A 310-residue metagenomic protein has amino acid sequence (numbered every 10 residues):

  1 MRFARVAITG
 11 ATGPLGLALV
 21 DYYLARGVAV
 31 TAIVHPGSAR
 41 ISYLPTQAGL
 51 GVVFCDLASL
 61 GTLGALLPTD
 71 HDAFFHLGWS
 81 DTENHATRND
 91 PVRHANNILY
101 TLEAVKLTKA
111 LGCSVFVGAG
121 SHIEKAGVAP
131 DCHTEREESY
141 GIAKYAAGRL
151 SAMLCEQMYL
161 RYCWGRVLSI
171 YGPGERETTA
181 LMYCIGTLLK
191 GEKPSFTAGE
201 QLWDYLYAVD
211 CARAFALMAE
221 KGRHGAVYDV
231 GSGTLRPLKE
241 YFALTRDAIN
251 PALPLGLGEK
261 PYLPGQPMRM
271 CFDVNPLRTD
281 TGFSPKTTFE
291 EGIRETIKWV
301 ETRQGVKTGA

Functional and structural regions predicted by a protein language model:
V6-R26: N-terminal Rossmann NAD(P)H-binding glycine-rich loop of SDR-like oxidoreductase domains
T9, I33, F74-S80, F116-H122 (+1 more regions): SDR active-site strand-loop-helix element
V28-S38: Conserved glycine-rich Rossmann-like NAD(P)H-binding loop of the short-chain dehydrogenase/reductase
F54-N96: NAD(P)H-binding glycine-rich loop region in Rossmannoid oxidoreductase-like domains and their noncatalytic homologs
F74-H76, L99-S139: Conserved Rossmann-fold NAD(P)-dependent oxidoreductase catalytic core, especially the SDR/UDP-sugar
I98-A104, A143-S151: Conserved catalytic Lys-bearing alpha helix of Rossmann-like short-chain dehydrogenase/reductases
S139, Y145, A152-W203, A208-A212 (+2 more regions): NAD(P)-dependent short-chain dehydrogenase/reductase
E192, F196-A310: C-terminal substrate-binding subdomain of Rossmann-fold SDR/epimerase-dehydratase oxidoreductases
